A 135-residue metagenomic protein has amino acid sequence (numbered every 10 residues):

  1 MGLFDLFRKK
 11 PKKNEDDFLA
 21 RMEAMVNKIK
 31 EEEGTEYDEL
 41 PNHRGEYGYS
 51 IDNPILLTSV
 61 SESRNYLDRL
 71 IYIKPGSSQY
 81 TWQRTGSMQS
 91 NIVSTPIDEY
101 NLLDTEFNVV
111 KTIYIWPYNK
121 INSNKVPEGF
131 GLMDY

Functional and structural regions predicted by a protein language model:
M1-F4, Y100: Short low-polarity hydrophobic stretches
L3-Y72: N-terminal trafficking/processing presequences and adjacent post-cleavage segments of proteins routed to secretion
E36, Y47-S50, S78, M88 (+1 more regions): Compositionally biased, intrinsically disordered low-complexity regions
L56-S61, Y80-M88: A broadly tuned "polar low-complexity/structure-edge" signature
I71-T81: Short secondary-structure junctions
T85-Y135: Short, compact, well-ordered microdomains
